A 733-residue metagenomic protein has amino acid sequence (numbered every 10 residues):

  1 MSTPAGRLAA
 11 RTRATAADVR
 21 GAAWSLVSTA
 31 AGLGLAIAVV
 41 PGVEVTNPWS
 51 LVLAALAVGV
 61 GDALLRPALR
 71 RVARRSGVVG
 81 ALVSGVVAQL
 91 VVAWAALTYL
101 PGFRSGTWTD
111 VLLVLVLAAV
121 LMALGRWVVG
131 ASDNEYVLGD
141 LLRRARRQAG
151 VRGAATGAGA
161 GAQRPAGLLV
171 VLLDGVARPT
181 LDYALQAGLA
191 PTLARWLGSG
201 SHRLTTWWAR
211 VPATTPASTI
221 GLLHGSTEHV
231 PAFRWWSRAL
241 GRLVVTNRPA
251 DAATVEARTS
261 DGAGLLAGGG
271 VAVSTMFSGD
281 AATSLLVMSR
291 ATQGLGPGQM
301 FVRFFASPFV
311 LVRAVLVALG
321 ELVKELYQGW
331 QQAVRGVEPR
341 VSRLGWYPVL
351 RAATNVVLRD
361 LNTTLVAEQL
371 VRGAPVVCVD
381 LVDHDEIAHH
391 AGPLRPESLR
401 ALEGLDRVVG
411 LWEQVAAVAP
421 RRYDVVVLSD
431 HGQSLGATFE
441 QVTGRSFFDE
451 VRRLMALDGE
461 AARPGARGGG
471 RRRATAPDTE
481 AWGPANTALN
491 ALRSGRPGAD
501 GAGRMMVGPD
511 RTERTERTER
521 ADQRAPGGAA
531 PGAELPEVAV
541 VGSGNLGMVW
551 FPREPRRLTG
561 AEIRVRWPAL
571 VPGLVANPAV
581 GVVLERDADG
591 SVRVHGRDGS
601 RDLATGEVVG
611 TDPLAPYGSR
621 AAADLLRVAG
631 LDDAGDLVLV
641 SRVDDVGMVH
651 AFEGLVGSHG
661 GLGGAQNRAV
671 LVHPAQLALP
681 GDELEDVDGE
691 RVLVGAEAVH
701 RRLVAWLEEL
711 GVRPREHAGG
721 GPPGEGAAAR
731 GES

Functional and structural regions predicted by a protein language model:
M1-T109, L124-V129: Juxtamembrane/disordered regions of integral membrane proteins
L117-N134: Membrane-water interface at the C-terminal end of transmembrane alpha helices
G130-Y136, G225-G392, G544-F551, R556-R557 (+4 more regions): His/Asp/Glu-rich, glycine-adjacent segments that coordinate divalent cations and/or stabilize oxyanion chemistry on
N134-H202, Q441-V442: Active-site-proximal N-terminal segment of extracellular/periplasmic enzymes that hydrolyze or transfer
R178-V310, A314, G459-G508, A525 (+2 more regions): Active-site nucleophile/metal-coordination loop of metallo-enzymes that catalyze phosphate/sulfate and related
N247, A252-S260, L266-G269, T275 (+4 more regions): Active-site neighborhoods of enzymes that stabilize oxyanions during catalysis
V356-V357, L361, Q369, V376-V377 (+2 more regions): A long, amphipathic alpha-helix that forms part of the scaffold/cap immediately adjacent to metal-dependent active
D406-G444, V592-H595, S600-D602, V638-V640: Metal-dependent active-site segment of extracytoplasmic phospho-/sulfohydrolases and closely related
